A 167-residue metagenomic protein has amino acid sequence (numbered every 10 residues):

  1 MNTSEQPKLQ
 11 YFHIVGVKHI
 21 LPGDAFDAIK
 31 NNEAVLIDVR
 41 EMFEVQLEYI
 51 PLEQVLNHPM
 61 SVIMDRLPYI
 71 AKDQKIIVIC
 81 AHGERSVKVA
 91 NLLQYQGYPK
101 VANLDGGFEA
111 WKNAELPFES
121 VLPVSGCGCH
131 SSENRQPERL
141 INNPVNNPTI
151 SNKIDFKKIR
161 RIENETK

Functional and structural regions predicted by a protein language model:
N2-A34, M42-K75, E84-K167: Rhodanese-like catalytic fold shared by cysteine-dependent sulfurtransferases and DSP/PTP-type phosphatases
D38: N-terminal glycine-rich beta->alpha transition that marks the start or flank of a dinucleotide-binding site
V78-C80: Short, surface-exposed ligand- or partner-binding patches at beta-edge/loop junctions that are enriched in aromatics
